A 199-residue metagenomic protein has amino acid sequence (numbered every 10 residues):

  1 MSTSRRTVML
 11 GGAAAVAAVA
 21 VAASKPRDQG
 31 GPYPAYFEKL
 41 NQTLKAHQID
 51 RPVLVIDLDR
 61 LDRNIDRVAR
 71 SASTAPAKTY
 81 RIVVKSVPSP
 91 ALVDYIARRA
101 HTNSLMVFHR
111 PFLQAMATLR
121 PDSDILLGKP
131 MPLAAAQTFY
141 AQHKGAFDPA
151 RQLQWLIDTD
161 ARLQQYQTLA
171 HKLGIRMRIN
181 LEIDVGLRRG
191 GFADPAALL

Functional and structural regions predicted by a protein language model:
M1-A15: N-terminal secretory signal peptides and thylakoid transit peptides that target proteins across membranes
V19-R67, S71: C-terminal segment of N-terminal export signals and the immediately downstream linker at the start of the mature
K45-I49, R70-S73, P90-V93, I179-E182: A short alpha-helix capping/helix-coil boundary motif
A46-D59, P76-R81, D124, G128: Glycine-rich phosphate-binding "P-loop"
N64-R67, A75, Y80-S86: N-terminal glycine-rich anion-binding loops that anchor highly charged ligand groups
A72-A75, A170: A generic structural signal for well-ordered alpha-helical segments
R81-L199: Active-site-proximal beta-alpha core segment in soluble small-molecule metabolic enzymes
